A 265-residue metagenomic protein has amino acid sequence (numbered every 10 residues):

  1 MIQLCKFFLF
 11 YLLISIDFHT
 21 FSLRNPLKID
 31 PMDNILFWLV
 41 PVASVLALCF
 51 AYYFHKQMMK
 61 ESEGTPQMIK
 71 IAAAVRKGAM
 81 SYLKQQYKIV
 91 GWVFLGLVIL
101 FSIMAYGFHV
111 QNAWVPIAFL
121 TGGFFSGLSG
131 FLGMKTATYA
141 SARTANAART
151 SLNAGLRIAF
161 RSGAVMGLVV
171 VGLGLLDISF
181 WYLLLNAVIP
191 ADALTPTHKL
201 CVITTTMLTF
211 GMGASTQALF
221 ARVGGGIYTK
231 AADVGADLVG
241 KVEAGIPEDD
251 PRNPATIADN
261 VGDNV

Functional and structural regions predicted by a protein language model:
L9-P31: Short, Lys/Arg-enriched N-terminal segments with co-localized hydrophobic residues within the first ~10-30 amino acids
D33-V265: Hydrophobic, small-residue-rich transmembrane alpha-helices and their short perimembrane loops in multi-pass membrane
